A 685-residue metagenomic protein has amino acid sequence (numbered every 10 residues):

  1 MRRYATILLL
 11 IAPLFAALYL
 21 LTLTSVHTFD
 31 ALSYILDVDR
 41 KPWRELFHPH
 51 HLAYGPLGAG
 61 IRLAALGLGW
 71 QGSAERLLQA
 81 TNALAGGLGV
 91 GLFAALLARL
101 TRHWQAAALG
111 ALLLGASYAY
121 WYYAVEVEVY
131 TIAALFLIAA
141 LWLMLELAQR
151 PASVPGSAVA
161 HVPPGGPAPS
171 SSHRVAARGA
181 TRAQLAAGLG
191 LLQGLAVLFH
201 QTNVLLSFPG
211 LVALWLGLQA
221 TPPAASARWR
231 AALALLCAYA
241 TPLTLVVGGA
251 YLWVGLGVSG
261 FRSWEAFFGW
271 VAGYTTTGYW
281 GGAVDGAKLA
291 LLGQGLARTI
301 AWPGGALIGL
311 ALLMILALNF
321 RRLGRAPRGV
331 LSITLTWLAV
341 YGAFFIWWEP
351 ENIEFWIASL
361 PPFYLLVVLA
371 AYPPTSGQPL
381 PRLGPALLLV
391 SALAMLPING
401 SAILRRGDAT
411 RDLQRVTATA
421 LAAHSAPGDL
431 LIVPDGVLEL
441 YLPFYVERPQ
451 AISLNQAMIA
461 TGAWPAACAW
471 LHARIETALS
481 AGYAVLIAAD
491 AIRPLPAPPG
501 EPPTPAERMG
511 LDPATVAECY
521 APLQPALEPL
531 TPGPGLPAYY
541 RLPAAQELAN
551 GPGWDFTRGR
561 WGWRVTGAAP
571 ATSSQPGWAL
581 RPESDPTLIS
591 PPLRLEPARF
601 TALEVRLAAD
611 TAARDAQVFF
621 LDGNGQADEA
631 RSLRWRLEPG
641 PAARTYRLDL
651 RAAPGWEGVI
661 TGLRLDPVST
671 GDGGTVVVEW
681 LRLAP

Functional and structural regions predicted by a protein language model:
L10-L14, L109-G110, L310-I315, R321-I346: Transmembrane alpha-helix segments characteristic of polytopic inner-membrane glycan-assembly/cell-envelope
A80-T101, A139, L143, N319: Transmembrane-helix motifs of polytopic, lipid-linked glycan transferases
G110-A111, L185-H200, G342: Membrane-interface alpha helices of multi-pass inner-membrane proteins
A124, T131-A134, L205, S332 (+2 more regions): Hydrophobic/aromatic-rich transmembrane helices and adjacent perimembrane loops
L143-V154, L205-T244, L365: Perimembrane helix-loop-helix junctions
L233-A290, A301-W302, A306, P443: Membrane-lumen/periplasm interface segments of specific transmembrane helices in polyprenyl phosphate-linked
A370-A371, L383-T410, S453-N455: Transmembrane alpha-helical segments
S425-A457, A484-A491: Short periplasmic/luminal acceptor-recognition loop of GT-C membrane glycosyltransferases, typified by
